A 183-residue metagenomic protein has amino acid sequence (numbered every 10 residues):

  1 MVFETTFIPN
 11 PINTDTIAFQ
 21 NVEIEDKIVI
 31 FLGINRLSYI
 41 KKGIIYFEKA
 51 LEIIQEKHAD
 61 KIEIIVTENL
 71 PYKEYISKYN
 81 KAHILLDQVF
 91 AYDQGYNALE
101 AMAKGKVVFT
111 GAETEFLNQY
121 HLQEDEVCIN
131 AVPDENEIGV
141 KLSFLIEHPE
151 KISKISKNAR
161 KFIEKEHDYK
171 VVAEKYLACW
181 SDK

Functional and structural regions predicted by a protein language model:
M1-T5: A short, active-site helix/loop in glycosyltransferases that binds the activated sugar's phosphate group
I8-I12, T16-K42, E48: Conserved donor-binding/catalytic core segment of Leloir-type glycosyltransferases
T67-K78, F90-L99: Conserved active-site histidine-acidic residue motif and adjacent donor-binding/catalytic loop of glycosyltransferases
I76, A98-A103, L117, L122: Short alpha-helical segment that forms part of, or immediately flanks, the ligand-binding pocket in carbohydrate-active
N80-D93, K106: Acidic donor-binding loop of glycosyltransferase active sites
V107-T114: Short hydrophobic beta-strand element within catalytic cores of glycosyltransferases and related nucleotide-activated
L117-L142: Change "using UDP/GDP/dTDP sugars" to "using nucleotide sugars
E150-S181: A charged, aromatic-enriched C-terminal amphipathic alpha-helix characteristic of glycosyltransferases across folds
